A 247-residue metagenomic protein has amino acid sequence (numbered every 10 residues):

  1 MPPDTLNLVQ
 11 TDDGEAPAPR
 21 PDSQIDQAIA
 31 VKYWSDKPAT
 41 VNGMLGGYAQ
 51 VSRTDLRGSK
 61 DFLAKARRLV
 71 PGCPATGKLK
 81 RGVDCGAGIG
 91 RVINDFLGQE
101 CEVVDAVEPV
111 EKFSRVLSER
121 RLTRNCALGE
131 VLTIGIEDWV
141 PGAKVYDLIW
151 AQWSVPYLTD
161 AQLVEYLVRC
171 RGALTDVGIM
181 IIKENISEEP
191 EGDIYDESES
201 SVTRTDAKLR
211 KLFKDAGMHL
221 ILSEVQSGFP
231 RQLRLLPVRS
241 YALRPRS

Functional and structural regions predicted by a protein language model:
M1-P141, L158-R169, G178-S247: Class I (Rossmann-like) S-adenosyl-L-methionine-dependent methyltransferase catalytic domain, capturing the SAM-binding
W139-I149: A short acidic, Gly/Pro-enriched loop at the edge of an enzyme's catalytic core that lines a small-molecule cofactor
D147-Q162: A short SAM/SAH-binding and catalytic strip from SAM-dependent methyltransferases
